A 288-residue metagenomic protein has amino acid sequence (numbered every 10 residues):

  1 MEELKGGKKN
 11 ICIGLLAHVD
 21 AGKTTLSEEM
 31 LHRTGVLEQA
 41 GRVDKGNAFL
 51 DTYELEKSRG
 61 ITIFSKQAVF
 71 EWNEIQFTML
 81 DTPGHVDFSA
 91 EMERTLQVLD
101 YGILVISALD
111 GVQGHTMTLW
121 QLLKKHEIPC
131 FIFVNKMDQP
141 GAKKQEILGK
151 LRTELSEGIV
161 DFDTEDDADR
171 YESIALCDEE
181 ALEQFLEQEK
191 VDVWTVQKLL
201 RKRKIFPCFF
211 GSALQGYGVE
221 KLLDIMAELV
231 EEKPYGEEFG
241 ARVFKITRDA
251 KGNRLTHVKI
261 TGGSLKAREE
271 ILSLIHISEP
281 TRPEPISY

Functional and structural regions predicted by a protein language model:
M1-S278, R282: Structural and coupling elements of P-loop NTPases
S287-Y288: Hydrophobic alpha-helical segments, chiefly the membrane-spanning helices and signal/signal-anchor peptides
